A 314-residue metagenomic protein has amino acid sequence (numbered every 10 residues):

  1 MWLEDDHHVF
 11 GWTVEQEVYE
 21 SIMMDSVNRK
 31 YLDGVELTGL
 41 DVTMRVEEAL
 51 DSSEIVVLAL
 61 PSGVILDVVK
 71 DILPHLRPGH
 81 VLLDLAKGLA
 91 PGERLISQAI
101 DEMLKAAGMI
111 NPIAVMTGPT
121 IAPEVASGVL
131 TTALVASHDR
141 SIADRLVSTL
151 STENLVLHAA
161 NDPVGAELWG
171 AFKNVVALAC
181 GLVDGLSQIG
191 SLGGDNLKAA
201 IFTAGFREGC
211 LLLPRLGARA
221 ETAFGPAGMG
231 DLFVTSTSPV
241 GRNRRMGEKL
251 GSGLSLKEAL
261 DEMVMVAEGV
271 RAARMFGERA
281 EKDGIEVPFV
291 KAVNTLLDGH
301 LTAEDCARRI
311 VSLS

Functional and structural regions predicted by a protein language model:
M1-V35, G39-M44, D71: NAD(P)+-binding Rossmann beta1-loop-alpha1 motif at the extreme N-terminus of oxidoreductases
W12, Q16, T43, A59-S62 (+15 more regions): Electropositive phosphate-/nucleotide-binding environments in soluble metabolic enzymes
E15, L89, T117-I121, D139 (+6 more regions): Glycine-rich beta-alpha junction loops
L32-D41, M109-P112, E153-L155, I285: A short helix-to-beta-strand connector/capping loop
V42, V46-D51, I55-L130, L146-S148: Rossmann-like NAD(P)(H) cofactor-binding subdomain of soluble oxidoreductases
V64, H75, M103-P112, L130-T222: Internal alpha-helical scaffold of NAD(P)-dependent oxidoreductase catalytic cores
K173, C180-D184, P214-S314: NAD(P)-dependent Rossmann-like dehydrogenase/reductase catalytic/cofactor-binding core
